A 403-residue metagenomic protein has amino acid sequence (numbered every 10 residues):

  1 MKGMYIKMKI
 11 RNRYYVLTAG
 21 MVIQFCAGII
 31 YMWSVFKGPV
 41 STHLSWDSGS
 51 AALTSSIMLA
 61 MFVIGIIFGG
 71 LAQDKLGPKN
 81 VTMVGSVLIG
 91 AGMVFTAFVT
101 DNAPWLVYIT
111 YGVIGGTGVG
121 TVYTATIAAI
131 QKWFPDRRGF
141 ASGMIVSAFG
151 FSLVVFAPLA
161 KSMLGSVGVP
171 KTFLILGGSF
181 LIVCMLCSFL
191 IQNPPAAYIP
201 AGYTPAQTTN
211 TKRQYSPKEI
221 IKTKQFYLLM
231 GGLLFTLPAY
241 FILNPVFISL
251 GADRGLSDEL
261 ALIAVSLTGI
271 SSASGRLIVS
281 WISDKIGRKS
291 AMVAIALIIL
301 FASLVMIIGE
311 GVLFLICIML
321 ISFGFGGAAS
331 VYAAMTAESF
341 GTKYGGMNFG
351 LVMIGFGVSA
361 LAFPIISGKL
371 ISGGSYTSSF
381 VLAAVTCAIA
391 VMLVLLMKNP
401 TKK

Functional and structural regions predicted by a protein language model:
W33-K37, K218-V279: Extracytoplasmic gate region of multi-pass secondary transporters
V40, G120-F134, S142, G327-F340: Intracellular juxtamembrane helix-capping segments at the cytosolic ends of symmetry-related transmembrane helices
V40-S41, A72-Q73, V155-V167, T172 (+3 more regions): Interfacial helix-cap and linker-helix signal at transmembrane-aqueous boundaries of multi-pass secondary transporters
G65-P78, R276-G287, I371: Helix-to-loop junctions at the C-terminal end of transmembrane segments in multipass secondary transporters
V87-D101, I298-E310: C-terminal ends and interior cores of transmembrane alpha-helices in multi-pass membrane transporters/permeases
P104-G120, L234, L313-G326: Hydrophobic core of transmembrane alpha-helices in multi-pass small-molecule transporters, especially MFS/SLC-type
A148-P195: Helix-loop-helix hairpin linking two adjacent transmembrane segments in secondary transporters
A239-Y240, L260, S266-M335: C-terminal transmembrane helical hairpin of 12-TM major facilitator-type secondary transporters
